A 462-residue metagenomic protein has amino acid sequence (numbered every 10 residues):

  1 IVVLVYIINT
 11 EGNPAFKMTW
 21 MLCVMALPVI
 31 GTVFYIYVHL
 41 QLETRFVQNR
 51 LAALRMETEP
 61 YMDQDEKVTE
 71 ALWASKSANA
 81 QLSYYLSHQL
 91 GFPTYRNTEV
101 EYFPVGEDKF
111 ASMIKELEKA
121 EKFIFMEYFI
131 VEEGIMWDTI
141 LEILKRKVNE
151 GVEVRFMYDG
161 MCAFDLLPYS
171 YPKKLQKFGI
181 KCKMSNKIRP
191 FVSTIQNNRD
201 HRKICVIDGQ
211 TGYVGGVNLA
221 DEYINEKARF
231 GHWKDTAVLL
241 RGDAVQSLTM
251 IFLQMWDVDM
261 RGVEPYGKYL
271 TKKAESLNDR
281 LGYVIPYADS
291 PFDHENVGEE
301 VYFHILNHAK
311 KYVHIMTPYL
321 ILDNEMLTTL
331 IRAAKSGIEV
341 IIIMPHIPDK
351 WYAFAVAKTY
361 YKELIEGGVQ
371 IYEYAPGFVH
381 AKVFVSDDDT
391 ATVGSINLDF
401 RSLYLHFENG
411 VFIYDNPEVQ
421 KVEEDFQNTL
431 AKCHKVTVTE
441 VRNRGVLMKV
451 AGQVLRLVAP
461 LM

Functional and structural regions predicted by a protein language model:
I1-E300, H304, H308, R332 (+6 more regions): N-terminal localization/anchoring segments of enzymes in phospholipid and broader phosphate metabolism
D235, M316-T317: A short, conserved beta-strand element enriched in hydrophobic/aromatic residues
A309, Y319-I341, P345, K350-Y352: Helical hairpin unit composed of two closely spaced alpha helices linked by a short loop
I338-L398: C-terminal structural cap/anchor segments
